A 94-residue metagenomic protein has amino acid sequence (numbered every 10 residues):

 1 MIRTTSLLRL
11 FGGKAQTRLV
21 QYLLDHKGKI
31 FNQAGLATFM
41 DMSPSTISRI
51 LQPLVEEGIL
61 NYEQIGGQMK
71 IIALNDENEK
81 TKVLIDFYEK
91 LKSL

Functional and structural regions predicted by a protein language model:
M1-R18: Short alpha-helical segments that sit at the start of domains
L24-G28: Short helix-capping/hinge SLiMs at alpha-helix to coil transitions
G35-A37: A short acidic, leucine-rich amphipathic alpha-helix
G58: Glycine-centered, phosphate/nucleic-acid-interacting loop/turn motifs that mediate DNA/RNA or nucleotide
Q64-I71, E77: Short, Lys/Arg-rich nucleic-acid/phosphate-binding segment
A73-L94: Conserved segment of winged-helix/HTH DNA-binding domains
